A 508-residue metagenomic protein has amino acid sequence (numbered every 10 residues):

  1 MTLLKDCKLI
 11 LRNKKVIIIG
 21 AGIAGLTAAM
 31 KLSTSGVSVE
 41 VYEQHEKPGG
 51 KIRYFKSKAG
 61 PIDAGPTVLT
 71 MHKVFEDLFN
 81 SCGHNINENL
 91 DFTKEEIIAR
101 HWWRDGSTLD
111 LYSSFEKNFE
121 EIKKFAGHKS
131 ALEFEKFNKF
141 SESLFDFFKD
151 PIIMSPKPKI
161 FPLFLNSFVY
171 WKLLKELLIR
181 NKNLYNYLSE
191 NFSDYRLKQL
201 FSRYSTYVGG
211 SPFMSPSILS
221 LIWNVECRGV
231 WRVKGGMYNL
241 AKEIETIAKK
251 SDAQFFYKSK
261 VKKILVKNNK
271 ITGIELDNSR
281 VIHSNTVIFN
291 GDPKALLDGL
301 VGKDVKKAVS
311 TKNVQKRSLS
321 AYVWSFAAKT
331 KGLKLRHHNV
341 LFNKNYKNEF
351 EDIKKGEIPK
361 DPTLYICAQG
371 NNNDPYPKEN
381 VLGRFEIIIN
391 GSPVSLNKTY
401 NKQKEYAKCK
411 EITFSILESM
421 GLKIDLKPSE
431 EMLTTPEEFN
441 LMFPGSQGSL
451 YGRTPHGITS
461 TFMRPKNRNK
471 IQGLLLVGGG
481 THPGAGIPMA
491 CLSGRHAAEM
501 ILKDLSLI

Functional and structural regions predicted by a protein language model:
M1-V16, T34-S35, H456-S460: Extreme N-terminal leader/targeting segments of oxidoreductases
I10-K149: N-terminal glycine-rich phosphate/pyrophosphate-binding loop and immediately adjacent elements
R104-M214: Rossmann-like flavin
P162-K175, S211-E243: Helix-loop-beta segment of a Rossmann-like dinucleotide-binding subdomain
D194-V208, Y365, K423-P483: A glycine-rich dinucleotide-binding beta-alpha-beta segment and adjacent secondary-structure elements that constitute
L221-I271: Helical element adjacent to the flavin cofactor pocket in flavoenzyme catalytic cores
R232, K262-K378: Mid-domain catalytic core of redox enzymes that form a hydrophobic substrate pocket/lid adjacent to a catalytic redox
K329-N440: C-terminal segments that line or cap access tunnels to active or ligand-binding sites in enzymes and enzyme-associated
